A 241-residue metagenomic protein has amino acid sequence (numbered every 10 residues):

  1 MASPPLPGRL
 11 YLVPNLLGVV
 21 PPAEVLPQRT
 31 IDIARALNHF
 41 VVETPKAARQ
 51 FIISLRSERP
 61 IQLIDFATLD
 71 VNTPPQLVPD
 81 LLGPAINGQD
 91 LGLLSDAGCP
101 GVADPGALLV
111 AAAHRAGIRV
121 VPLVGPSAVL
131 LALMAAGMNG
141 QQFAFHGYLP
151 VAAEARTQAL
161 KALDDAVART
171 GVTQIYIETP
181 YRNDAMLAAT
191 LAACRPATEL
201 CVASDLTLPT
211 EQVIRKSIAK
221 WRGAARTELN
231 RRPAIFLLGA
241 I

Functional and structural regions predicted by a protein language model:
M1-L69: Glycine-rich, flexible N-terminal cofactor/catalytic loop recognition
A2-P4, G8-Y11, A67, Q89-D90 (+1 more regions): A contiguous loop/helix-start segment that scaffolds small-molecule binding in enzyme catalytic cores
Y11, D104, L108-A166: Class I SAM-dependent methyltransferase SAM-binding "motif I" and its flanking Rossmann-like core
A34-F40, G117-V121, T173-Q174: Short active-site oxyanion
V41-E43, G92-P100, T173-E178: Acidic beta-strand-to-loop metal/phosphate-binding motif
K46-A48, G98-C99, A128, R182: Alpha-helix capping/helix-boundary segments
A67-P74, L149-A153: Conserved helicase motor
L69-D70, P75-V120: Glycine/small-residue-rich loop that forms an oxyanion/phosphate-binding "nest" at active or ligand-binding sites
